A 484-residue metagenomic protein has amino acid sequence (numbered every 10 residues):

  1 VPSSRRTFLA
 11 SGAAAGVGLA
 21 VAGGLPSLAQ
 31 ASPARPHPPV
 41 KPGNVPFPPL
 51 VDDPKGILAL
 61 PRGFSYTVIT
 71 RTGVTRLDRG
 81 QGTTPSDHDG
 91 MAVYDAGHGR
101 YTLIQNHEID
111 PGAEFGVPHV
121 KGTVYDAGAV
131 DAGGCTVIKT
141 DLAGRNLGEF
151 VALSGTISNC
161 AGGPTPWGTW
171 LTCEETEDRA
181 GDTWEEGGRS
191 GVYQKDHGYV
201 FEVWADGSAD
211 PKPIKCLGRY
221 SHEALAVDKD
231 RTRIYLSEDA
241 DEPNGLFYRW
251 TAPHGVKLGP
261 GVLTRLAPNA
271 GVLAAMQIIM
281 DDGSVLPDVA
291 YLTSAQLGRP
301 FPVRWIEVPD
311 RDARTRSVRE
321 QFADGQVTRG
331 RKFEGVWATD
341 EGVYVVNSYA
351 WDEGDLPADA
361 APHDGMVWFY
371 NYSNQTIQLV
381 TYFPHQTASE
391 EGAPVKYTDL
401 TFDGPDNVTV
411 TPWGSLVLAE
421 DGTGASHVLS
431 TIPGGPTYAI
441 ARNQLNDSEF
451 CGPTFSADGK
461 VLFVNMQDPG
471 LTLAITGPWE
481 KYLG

Functional and structural regions predicted by a protein language model:
V1-G16: N-terminal secretory signal peptides and thylakoid transit peptides that target proteins across membranes
G23-R62, Y66: C-terminal segment of N-terminal export signals and the immediately downstream linker at the start of the mature
K55-T72, R79-G82, T140-L153, Y199-Y220 (+4 more regions): Blade-edge beta-strand/turn elements of extracellular beta-propeller and related beta-sheet repeat scaffolds
T84-Y94, T156-W167, R219-R231, V327-E341 (+2 more regions): Beta-rich, blade/repeat-based domains predominating in secreted/periplasmic proteins but also intracellular
A132-D141, Y193-D206, R249-A252, D364-Y372: Beta-propeller blade signature
G283-L379: Beta-propeller domains
N347-Y349, K396-P433: Loop/turn-rich, solvent-exposed surfaces of beta-rich toroidal or solenoidal domains
T454-G484: Blade-level signature of beta-propeller repeat domains, shared across WD40, Kelch, NHL, RCC1 and BNR/Asp-box propellers
